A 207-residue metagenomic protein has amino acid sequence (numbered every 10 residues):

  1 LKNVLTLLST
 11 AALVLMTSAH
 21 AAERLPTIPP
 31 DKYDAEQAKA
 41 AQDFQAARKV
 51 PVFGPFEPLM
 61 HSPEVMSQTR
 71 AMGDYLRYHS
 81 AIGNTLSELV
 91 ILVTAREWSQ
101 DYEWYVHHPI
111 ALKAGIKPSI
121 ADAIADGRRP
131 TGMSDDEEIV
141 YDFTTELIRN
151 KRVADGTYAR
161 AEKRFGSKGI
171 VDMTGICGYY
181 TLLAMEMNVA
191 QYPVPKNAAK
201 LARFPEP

Functional and structural regions predicted by a protein language model:
L1-V4: Positively charged n-region of N-terminal signal peptides that target proteins for export
L7-M16: Bacterial N-terminal signal peptides
T17-P207: Hydrophobic alpha-helical segments
